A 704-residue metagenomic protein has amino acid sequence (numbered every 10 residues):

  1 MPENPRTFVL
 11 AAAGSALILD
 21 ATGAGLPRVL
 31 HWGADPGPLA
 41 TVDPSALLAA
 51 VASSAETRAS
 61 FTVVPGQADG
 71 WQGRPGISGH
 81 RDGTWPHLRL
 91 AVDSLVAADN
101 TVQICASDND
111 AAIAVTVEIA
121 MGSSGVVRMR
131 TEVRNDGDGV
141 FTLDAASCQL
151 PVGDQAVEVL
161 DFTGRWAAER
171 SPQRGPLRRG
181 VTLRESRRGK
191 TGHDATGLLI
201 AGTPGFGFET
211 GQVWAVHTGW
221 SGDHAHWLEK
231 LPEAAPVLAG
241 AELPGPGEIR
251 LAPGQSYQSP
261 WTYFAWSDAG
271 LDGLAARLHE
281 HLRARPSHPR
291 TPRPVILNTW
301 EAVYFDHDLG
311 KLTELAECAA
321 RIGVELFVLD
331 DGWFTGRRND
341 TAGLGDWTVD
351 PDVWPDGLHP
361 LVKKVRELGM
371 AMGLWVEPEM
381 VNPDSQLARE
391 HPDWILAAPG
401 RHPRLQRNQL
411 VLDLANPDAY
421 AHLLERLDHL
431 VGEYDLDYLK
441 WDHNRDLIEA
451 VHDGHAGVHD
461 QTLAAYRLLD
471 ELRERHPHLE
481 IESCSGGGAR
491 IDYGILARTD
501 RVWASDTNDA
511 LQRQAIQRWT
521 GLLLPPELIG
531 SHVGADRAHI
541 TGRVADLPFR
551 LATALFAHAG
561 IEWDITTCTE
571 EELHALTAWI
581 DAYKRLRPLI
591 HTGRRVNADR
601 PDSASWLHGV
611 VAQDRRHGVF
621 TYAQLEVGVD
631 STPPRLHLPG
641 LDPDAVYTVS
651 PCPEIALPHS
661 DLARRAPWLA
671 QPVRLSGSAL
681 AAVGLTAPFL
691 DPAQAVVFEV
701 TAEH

Functional and structural regions predicted by a protein language model:
R6-V9, A13-L17, P27-E229, V646-L662: Polysaccharide-binding surfaces and accessory modules of carbohydrate-active proteins
G14, L199, R600-P643: Carbohydrate-binding surface patches
G14, T131, G254, L297 (+5 more regions): Conserved, mostly hydrophobic/aromatic
T57-F61, G66-L88, G205-H224, A265-S287 (+3 more regions): Glycine-rich, aromatic-flanked loop segments that form ligand/cofactor-binding clefts across common enzyme folds
I249-D268, A693-V700: Short Pro-Gly-centered flexible turn/kink motifs
R290-E425, Y438: Aromatic-lined carbohydrate-binding/catalytic grooves of carbohydrate-active enzymes
E367, N382, A388-A421, T462-T566: Glycan-recognition surfaces
V627-H704: C-terminal beta-sandwich/jelly-roll accessory domains of carbohydrate-active enzymes
